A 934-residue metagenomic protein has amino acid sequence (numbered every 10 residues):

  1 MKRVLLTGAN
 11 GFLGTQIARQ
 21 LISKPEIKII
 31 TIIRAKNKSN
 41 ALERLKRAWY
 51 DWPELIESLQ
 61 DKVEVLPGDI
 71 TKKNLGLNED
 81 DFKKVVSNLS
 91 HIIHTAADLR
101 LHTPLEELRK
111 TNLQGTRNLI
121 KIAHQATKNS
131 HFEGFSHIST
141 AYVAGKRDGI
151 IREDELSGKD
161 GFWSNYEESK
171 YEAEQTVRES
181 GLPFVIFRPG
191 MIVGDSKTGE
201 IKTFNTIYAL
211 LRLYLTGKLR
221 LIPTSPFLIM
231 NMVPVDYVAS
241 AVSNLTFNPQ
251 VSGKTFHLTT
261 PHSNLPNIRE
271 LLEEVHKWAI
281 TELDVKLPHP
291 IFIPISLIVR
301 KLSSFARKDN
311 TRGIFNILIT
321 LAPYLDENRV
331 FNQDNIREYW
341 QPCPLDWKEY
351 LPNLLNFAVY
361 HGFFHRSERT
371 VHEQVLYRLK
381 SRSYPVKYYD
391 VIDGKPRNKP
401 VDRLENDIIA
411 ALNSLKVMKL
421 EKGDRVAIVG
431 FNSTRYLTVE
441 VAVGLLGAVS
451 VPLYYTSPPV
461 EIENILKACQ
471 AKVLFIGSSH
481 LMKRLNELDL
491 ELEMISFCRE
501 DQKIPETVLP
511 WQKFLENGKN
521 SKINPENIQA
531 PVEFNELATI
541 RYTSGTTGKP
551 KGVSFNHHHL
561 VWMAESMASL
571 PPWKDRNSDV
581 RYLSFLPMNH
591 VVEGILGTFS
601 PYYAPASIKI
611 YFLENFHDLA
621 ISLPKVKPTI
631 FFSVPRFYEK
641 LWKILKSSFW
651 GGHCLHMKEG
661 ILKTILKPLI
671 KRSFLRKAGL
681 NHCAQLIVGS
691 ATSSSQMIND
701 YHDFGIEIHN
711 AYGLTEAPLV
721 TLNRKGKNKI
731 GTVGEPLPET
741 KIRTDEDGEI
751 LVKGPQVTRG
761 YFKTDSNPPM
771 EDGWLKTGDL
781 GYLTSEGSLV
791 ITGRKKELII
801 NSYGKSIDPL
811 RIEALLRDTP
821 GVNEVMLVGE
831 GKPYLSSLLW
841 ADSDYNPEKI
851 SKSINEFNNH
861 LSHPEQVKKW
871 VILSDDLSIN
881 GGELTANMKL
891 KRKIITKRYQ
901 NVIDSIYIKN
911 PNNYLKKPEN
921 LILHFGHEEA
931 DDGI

Functional and structural regions predicted by a protein language model:
H91-T95, H102-K110, Q114-N165, V185: Conserved Rossmann-fold NAD(P)-dependent oxidoreductase catalytic core, especially the SDR/UDP-sugar
R397, S414-S457: Conserved AMP-binding/adenylate-forming
R397-D402, A538-A564: Conserved AMP-binding A3 loop
S457, L474, G754, R759-G760 (+3 more regions): AMP-binding/adenylate-forming catalytic core of the ANL superfamily
K519-Y542, K549, D575-R581: Conserved pre-ATP/AMP-binding loop-to-beta segment of ANL
V561-R581, M588-R672, H682: Conserved AMP-binding/adenylation subdomain of ANL enzymes
Y582, A604, T629-S633, W642-N728 (+2 more regions): Gly/Ser/Thr-rich phosphate-binding loop
I706-E707, G726-P738, D745-E771, S788 (+1 more regions): Conserved ATP/PPi-binding loop(s) of AMP-dependent carboxylate-activating enzymes
